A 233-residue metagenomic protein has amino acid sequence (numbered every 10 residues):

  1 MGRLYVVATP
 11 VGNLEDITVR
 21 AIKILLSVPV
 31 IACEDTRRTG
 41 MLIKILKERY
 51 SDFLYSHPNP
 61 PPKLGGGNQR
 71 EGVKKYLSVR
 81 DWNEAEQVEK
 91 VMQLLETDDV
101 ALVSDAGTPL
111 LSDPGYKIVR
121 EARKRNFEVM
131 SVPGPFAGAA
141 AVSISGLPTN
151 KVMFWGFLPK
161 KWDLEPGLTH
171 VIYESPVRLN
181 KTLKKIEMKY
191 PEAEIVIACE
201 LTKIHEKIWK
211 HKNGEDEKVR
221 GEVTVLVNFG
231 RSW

Functional and structural regions predicted by a protein language model:
M1-G2, D99, L168-W233: A contiguous loop/helix-start segment that scaffolds small-molecule binding in enzyme catalytic cores
M1-Y55, R70-V79: Glycine-rich, flexible N-terminal cofactor/catalytic loop recognition
A32-E34, A101-G107, L111, H170-E174: Acidic beta-strand-to-loop metal/phosphate-binding motif
R37-T39, T108, A137, R178: Alpha-helix capping/helix-boundary segments
L54, K75-F136: Glycine/small-residue-rich loop that forms an oxyanion/phosphate-binding "nest" at active or ligand-binding sites
Y55-G72, S232: Intrinsic disorder/low-complexity segments
V88-L95, W162-P166, G214-E217: Short amphipathic alpha-helix with an adjacent loop that forms part of the alpha/beta core around
S112-P166: Class I SAM-dependent methyltransferase SAM-binding "motif I" and its flanking Rossmann-like core
